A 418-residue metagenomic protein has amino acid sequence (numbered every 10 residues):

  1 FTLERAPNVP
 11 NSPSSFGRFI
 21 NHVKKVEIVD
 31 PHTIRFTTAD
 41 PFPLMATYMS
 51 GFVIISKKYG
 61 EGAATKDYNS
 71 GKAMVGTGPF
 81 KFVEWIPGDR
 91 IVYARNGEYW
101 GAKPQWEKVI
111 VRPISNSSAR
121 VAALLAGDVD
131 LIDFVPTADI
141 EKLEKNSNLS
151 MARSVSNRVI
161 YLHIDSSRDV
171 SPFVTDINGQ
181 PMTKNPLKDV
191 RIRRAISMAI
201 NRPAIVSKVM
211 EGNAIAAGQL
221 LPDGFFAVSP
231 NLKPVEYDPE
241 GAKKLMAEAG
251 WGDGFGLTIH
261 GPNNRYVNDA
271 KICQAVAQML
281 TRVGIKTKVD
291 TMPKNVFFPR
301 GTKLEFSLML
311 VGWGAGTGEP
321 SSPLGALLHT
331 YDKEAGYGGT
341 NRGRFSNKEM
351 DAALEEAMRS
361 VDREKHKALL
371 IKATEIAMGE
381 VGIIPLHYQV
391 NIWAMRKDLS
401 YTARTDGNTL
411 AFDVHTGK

Functional and structural regions predicted by a protein language model:
F1-S15, K25-I28, T37, G71-M74 (+4 more regions): Extracytoplasmic/periplasmic ligand-capture domains
S15-Y59: Surface-exposed binding/hinge segments that line and control ligand-binding clefts or catalytic entry sites
I20-N21, M74-T77, N408: Residues that act as N-cap/strand-start positions at coil-to-secondary-structure junctions
T47-Y48, P320-S322, R396-L399: Short conserved micro-motifs at the rims of enzyme active sites and ligand-binding pockets
I54, V390-W393: A short, acidic, flexible beta-alpha connecting loop/helix-capping segment that sits on the rim of active
L221: Donor nucleotide-sugar binding/catalytic pocket of nucleotide-sugar-dependent glycosyltransferases
L386: Glycine-rich and polybasic anion-binding loops at the starts of cofactor/ligand-binding domains
W393-K418: Long beta-strand-rich cores associated with HINT superfamily self-processing modules
